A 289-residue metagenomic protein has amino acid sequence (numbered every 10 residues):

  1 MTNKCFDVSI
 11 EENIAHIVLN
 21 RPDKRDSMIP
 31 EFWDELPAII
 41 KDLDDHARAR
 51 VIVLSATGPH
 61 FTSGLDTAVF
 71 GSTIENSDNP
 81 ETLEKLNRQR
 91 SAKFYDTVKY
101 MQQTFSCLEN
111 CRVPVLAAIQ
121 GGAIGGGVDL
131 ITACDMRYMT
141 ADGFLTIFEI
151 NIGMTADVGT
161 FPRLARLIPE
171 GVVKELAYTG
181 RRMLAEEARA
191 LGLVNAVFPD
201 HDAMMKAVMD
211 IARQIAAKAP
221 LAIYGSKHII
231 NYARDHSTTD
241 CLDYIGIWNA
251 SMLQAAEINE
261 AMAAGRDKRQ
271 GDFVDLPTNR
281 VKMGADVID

Functional and structural regions predicted by a protein language model:
M1-T57, A285-D289: Conserved CoA-thioester-binding segment of acyl-CoA-metabolizing enzymes
I17, R21, L36, L54 (+6 more regions): Terminal peptide-recognition signature
R21-P22, K218, A255, K268: Short loop-to-helix capping motifs
R48, A56-T104, G153: Glycine- (often His-adjacent) and acidic-residue-rich active-site loop that binds/positions the CoA thioester
S106-L221, N259-E260: Crotonase-fold acyl-CoA enzyme core
Y138-G143, V194-D243, S251-A256, F273-D289: C-terminal long alpha-helix characteristic of the crotonase
L176-G180, S226-I229, I245, G265: Short alpha-helical scaffolding segments that buttress acidic/His motifs in well-ordered protein cores
